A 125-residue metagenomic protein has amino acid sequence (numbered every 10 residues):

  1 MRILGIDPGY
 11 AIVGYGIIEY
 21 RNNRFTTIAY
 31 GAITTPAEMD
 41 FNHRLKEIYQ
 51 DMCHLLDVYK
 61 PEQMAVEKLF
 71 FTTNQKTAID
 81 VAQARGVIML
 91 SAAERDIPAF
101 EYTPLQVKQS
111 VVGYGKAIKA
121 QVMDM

Functional and structural regions predicted by a protein language model:
M1-M125: Phosphate- and other anionic-substrate recognition elements at nucleic-acid/protein interfaces
